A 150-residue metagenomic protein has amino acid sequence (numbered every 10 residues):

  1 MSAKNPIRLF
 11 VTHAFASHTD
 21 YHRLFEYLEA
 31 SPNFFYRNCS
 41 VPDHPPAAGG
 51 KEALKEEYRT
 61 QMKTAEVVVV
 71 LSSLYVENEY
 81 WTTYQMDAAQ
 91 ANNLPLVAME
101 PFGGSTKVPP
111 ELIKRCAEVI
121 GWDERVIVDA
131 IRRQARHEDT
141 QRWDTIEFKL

Functional and structural regions predicted by a protein language model:
M1-F10, R23, E56, G103-L150: C-terminal interaction surface of TIR/SEFIR-family domains
M1-T64, D144-L150: Conserved N-terminal substructure of TIR/SEFIR domains
H13, S72, E100: Short beta-strand/turn micro-motifs composed of small residues that flank or help shape donor/cofactor-binding pockets
A16-H18, V76, G103-G104: Short, solvent-exposed loop/turn segments at secondary-structure junctions
T19, Y80, K107: Residues that form or flank phosphate/diphosphate-binding pockets in enzymes that use nucleotide phosphates
E66-V70: Inter-motif core of Ras-like GTPase G domains
L74-A91: Conserved TIR/SEFIR loop-to-helix hotspot centered on a Trp-containing motif with a nearby acidic residue
A91-M99: A short helix->loop->beta-strand "cap" motif at the edges of active sites that frequently abuts
